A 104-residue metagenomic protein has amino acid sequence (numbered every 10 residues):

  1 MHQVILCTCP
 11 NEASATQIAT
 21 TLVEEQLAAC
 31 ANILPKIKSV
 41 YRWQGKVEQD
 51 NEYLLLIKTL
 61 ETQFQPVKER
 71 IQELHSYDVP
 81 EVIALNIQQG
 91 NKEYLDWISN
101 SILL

Functional and structural regions predicted by a protein language model:
M1-L104: Positively charged, small/polar-rich N-terminal and surface patches that mediate targeting and assembly and bind
